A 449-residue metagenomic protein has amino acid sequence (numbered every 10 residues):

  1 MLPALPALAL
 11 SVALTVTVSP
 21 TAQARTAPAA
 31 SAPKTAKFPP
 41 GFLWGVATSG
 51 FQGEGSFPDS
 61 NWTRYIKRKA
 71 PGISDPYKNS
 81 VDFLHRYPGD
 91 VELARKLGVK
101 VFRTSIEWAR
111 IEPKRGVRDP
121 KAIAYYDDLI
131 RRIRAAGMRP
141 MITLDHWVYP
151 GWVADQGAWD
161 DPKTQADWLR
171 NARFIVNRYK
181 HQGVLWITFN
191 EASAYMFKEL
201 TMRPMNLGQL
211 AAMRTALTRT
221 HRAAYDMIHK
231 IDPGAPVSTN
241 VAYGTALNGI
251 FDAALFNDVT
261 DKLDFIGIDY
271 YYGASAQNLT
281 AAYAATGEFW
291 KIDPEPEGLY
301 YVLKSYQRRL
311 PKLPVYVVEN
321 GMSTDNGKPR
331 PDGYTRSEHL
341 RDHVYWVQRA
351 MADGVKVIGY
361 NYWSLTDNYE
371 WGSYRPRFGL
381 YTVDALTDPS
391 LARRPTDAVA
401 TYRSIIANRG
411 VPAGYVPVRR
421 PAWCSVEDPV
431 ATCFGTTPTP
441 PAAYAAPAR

Functional and structural regions predicted by a protein language model:
M1-R25: Secretory targeting and sorting signals
A22-A29, A445-R449: Composition-driven, intrinsically disordered low-complexity tracts enriched in small residues
A32-K67, R95, R115, A124-P331 (+1 more regions): Active-site region of glycoside hydrolase catalytic domains
A47-S49, S105-A109: Acidic/polar N-terminal loop/beta-strand segments that form early-domain functional surfaces
G72-H85: Active-site mouth loops of central-metabolism enzymes
D82-E107: Catalytic domains of carbohydrate-active enzymes, especially glycoside hydrolases
W108-R118: Glycine-rich, proline-tolerant flexible connector loops at the mouths of alpha/beta enzymes
